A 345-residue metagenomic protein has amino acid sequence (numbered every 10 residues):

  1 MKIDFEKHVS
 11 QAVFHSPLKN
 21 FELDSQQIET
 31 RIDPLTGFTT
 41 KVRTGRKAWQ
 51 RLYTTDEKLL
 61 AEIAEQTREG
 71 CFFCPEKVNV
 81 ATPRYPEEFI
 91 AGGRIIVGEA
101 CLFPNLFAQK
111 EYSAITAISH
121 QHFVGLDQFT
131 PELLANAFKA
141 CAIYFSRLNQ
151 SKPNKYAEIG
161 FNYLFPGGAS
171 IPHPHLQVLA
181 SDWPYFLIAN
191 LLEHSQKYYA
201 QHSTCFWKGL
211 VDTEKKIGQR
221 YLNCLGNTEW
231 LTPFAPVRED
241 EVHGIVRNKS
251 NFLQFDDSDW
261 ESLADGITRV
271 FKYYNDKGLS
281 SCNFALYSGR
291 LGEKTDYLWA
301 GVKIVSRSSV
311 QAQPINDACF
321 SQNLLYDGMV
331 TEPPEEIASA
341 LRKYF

Functional and structural regions predicted by a protein language model:
M1-H173, L179-Q254, S258, F271-F345: Active-site microenvironments that recognize anionic phosphate/pyrophosphate groups
S262-G266: Active/binding-pocket-proximal capping segment
